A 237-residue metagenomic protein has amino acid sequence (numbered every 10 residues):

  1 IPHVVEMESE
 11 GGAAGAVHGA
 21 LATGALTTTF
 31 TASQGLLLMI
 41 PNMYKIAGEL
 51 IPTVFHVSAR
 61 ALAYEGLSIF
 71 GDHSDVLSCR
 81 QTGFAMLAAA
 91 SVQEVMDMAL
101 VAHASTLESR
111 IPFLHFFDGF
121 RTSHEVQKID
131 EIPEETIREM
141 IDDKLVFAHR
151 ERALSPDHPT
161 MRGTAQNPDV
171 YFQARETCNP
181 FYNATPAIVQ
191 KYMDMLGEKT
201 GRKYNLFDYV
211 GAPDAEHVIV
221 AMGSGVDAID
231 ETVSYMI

Functional and structural regions predicted by a protein language model:
I1-R80, F84-L107: Thiamine diphosphate
M7, E65, I69, A88 (+4 more regions): Hydrophobic alpha-helical scaffolding
M39, E65, H124-V126, A228-D230: Short helix/loop capping segments that flank catalytic or ligand/cofactor-binding pockets
Y44-I46, H103-S105, D130-P133, E231-I237: Short, solvent-exposed amphipathic alpha-helical segments in soluble enzyme and RNA/protein-processing domains
R60-A61, F117-H124, G223-G225: Glycine-rich beta-alpha junction loops
F113-D208: Conformationally flexible catalytic loops at phosphate/diphosphate-handling active centers
A212-I237: Redox- and metal-dependent alpha/beta enzyme cores, enriched for Fe-S-associated oxidoreductases and cofactor-handling
